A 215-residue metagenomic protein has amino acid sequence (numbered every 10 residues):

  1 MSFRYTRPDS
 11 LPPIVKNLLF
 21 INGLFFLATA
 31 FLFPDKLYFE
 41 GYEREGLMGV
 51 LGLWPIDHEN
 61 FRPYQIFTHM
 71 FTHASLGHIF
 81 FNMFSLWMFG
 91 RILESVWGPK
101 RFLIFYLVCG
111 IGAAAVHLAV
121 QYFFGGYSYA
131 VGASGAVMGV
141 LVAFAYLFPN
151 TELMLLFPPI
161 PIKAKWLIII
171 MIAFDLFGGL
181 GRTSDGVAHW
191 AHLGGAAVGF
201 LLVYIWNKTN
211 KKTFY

Functional and structural regions predicted by a protein language model:
M1-Y215: A detector for small-residue-rich transmembrane helices and their helix-helix packing motifs
